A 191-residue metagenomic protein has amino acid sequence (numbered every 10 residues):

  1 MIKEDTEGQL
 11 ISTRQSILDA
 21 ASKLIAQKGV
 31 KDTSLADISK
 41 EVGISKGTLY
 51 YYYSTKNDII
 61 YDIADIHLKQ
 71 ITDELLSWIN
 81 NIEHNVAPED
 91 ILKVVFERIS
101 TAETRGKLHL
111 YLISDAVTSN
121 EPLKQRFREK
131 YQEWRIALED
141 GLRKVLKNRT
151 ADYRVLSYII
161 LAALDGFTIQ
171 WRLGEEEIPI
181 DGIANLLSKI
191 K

Functional and structural regions predicted by a protein language model:
M1-S12: N-terminal intrinsically disordered/low-complexity leader segments
I2-K3, S16, A20-D58, D62: Helix-turn-helix
L10-A21, I38, I63-H67, I71 (+1 more regions): Generic hydrophobic, amphipathic alpha-helix propensity
A20, L24, V94, A163-Q170: Amphipathic alpha-helical interface segments
D62, L76-E103, L156-I160: Hydrophobic alpha-helical connector segments
T72-D73, T101, E121-L146, Y158: Amphipathic alpha-helical packing segments from all-alpha helical-bundle domains
T101-Q125: Amphipathic alpha-helical segments used for helix-helix packing
K124-E129, V145-I190: Hydrophobic/aromatic-rich alpha-helical bundle segments in the mid-to-C-terminal region
